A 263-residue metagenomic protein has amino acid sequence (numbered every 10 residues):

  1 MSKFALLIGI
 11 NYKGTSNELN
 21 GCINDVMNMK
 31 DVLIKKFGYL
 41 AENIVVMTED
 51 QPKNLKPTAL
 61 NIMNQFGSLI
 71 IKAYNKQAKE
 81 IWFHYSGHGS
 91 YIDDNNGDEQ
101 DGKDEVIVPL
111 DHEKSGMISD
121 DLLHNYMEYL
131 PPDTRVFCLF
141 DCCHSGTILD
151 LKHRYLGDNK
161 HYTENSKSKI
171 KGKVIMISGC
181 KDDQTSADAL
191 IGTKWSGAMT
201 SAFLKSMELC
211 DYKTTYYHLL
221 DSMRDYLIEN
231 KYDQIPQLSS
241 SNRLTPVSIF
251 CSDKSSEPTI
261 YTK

Functional and structural regions predicted by a protein language model:
M1-K263: Cysteine endopeptidase catalytic domains of the caspase/legumain-like
